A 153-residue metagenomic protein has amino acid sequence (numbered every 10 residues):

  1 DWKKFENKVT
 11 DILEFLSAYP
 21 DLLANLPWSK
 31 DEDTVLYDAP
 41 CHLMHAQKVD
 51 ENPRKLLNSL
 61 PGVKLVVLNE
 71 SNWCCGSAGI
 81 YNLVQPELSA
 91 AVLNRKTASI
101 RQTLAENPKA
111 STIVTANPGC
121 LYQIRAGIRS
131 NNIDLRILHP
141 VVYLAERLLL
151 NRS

Functional and structural regions predicted by a protein language model:
D1-S153: Iron-sulfur cluster-binding electron-transfer modules in prokaryotic oxidoreductases
